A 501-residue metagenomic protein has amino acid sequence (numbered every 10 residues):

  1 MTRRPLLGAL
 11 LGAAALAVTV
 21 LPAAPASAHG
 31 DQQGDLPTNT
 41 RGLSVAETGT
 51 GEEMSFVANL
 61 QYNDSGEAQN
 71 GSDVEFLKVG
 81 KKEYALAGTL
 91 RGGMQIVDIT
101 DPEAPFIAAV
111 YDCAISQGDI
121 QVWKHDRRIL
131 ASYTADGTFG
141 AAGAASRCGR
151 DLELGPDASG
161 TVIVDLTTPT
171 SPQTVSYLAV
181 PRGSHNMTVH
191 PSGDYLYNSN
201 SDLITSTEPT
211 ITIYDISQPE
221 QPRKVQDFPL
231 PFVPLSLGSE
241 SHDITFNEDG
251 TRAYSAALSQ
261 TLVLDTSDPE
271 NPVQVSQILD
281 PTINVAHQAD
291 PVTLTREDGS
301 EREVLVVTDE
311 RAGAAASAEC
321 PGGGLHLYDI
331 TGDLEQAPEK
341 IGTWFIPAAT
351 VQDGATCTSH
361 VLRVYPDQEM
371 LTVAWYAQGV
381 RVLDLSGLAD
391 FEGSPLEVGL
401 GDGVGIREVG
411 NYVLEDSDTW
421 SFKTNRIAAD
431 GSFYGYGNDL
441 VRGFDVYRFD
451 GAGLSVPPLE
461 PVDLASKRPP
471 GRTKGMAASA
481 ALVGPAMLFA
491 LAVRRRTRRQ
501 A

Functional and structural regions predicted by a protein language model:
M1-L11, G475-A477: Bacterial N-terminal signal peptides that target proteins for export
L10, L16-V18, A26-G471: Feature marking well-ordered beta-strand scaffolds used for ligand recognition
V18-T19, A481: Hydrophobic alpha-helical transmembrane segments of integral membrane proteins, especially lipid-exposed positions
R468-A480: Extracellular Ser/Thr-rich, low-complexity/disordered mucin-like segments
A477-R496: A cross-kingdom C-terminal cell-surface attachment/processing module
R498-A501: Cytoplasmic C-terminal tails of single-pass
